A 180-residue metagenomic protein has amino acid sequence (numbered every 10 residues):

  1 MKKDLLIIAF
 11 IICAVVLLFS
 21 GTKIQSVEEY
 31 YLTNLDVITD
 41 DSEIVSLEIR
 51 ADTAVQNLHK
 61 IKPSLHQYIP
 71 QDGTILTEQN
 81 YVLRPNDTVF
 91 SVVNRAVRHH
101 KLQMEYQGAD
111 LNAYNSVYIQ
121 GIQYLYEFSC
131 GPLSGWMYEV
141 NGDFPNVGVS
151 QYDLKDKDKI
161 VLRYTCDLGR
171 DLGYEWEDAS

Functional and structural regions predicted by a protein language model:
K2-S180: Ubiquitin-like/PB1-type beta-grasp interaction modules and other compact soluble beta-rich domains
